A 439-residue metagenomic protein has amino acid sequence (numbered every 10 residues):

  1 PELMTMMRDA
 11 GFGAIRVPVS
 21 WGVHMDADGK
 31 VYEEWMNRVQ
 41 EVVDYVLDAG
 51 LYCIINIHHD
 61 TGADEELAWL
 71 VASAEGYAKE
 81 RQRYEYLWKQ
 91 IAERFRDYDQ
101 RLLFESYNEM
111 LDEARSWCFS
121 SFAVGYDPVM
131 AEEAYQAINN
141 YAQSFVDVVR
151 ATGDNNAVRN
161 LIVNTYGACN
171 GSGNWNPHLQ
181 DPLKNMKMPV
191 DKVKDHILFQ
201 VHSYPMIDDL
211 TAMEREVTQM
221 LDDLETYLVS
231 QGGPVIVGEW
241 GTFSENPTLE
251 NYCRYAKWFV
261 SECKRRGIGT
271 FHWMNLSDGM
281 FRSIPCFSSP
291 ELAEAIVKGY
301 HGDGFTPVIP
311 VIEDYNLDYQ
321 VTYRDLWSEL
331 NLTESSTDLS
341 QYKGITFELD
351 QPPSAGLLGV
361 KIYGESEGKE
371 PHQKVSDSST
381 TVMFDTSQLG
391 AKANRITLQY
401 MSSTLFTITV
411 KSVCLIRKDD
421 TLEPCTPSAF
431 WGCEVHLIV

Functional and structural regions predicted by a protein language model:
P1, A27-V31, G76, P205-E216: Acidic/histidine-rich helix-loop elements that form or flank divalent-metal/phosphate-binding sites at the catalytic
E2-A14, V31-H59, A63-L103, A137-V148: An active-site-proximal structural segment forming one wall of the substrate-binding cleft that immediately precedes
G13-I15, L102, I268-G269, N394: Short acidic/polar active-site loop segments enriched in Thr and Asp
W21-N37, T61-E80, R115-D127, F281-S289: Surface-exposed, active-site-proximal loop segments in enzymatic domains
Y86-L103, Y107-I268, P285-S289: Extracellular glycoside hydrolase catalytic/binding regions
P247-N316: Aromatic-rich peripheral "rim/lid" segments of glycoside hydrolase catalytic domains that contact and position glycan
I312-D325, P424-V439: Glycan-recognition and processing domains
Y315-K392, Y400-D420: Extracellular ligand-binding interfaces
